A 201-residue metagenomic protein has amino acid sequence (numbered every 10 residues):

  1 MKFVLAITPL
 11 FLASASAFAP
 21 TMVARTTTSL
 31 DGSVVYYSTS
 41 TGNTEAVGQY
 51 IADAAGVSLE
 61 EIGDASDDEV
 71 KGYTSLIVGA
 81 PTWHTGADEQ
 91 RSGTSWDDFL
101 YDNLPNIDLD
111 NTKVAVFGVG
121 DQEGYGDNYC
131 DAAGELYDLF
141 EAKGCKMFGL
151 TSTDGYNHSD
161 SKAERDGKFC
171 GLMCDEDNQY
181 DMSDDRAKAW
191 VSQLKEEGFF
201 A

Functional and structural regions predicted by a protein language model:
M1-A24: N-terminal chloroplast transit peptides
A17, T41-G42: Alpha-helical hinge/cap motifs
F18-P20, L30-S33: Boundary of Sec targeting at the N-terminus
R25-S29: Short, Lys/Arg-enriched N-terminal segments with co-localized hydrophobic residues within the first ~10-30 amino acids
D31, G42-A46, A54-A55, G72-A201: FMN-binding flavodoxin-like domain, especially the glycine-rich phosphate-binding loop
S33-T39: Terminal, regulation- and interaction-focused segments at domain boundaries
G56-D67: A short beta-strand-loop structural module common to alpha/beta enzyme folds
